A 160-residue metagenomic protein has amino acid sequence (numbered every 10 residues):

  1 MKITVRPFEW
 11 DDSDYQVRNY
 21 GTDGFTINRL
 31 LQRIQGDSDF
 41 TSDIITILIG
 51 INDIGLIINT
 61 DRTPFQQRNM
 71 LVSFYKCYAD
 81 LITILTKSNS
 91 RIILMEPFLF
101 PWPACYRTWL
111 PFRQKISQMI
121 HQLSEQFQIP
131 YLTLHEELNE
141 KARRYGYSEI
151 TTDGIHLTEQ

Functional and structural regions predicted by a protein language model:
M1-R6, D23, I54: Catalytic nucleophile-elbow at a beta strand-turn-alpha helix junction centered on a G-D-S/GDSL motif, marking
W10-S13, R29-Q160: Alpha-helical cap/lid subdomain in secreted, periplasmic, or secretory-pathway luminal O-acyl-processing enzymes
D11-T26: A short beta-strand-loop structural module common to alpha/beta enzyme folds
